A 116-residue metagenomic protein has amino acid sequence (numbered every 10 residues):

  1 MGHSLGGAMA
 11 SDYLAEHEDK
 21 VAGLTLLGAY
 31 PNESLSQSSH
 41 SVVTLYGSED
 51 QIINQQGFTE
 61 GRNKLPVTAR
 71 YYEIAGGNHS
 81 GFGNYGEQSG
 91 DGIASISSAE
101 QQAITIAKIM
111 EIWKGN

Functional and structural regions predicted by a protein language model:
M1-A10: Gly/Ala-rich beta-loop-alpha elbow adjacent to hydrolase catalytic centers
D12-E16: Active-site signature of alpha/beta-hydrolase-fold catalytic machinery across serine- and Asp/Cys-nucleophile hydrolases
D19-P31, S41: A conserved short beta-strand
S38, T44-Y46, D50: Short beta-strand/loop motif that positions the catalytic acidic residue of the alpha/beta-hydrolase fold
E49-I53, H79-S80: Acidic catalytic loop of the alpha/beta-hydrolase fold
I53-K64: Short alpha-helix in the alpha/beta-hydrolase fold that links the catalytic acid
L65-S89: Catalytic histidine neighborhood in serine/cysteine hydrolases with alpha/beta-hydrolase-type architecture
S89-N116: Catalytic active-site module of serine/aspartate enzymes centered on a nucleophile-bearing elbow/loop
